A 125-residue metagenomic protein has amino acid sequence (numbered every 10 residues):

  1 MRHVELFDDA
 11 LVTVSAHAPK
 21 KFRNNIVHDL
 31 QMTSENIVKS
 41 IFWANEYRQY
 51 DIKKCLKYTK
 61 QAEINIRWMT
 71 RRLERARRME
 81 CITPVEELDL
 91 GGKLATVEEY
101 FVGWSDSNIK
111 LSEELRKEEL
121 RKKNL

Functional and structural regions predicted by a protein language model:
M1-L125: Amphipathic alpha-helical assembly/interaction segments
